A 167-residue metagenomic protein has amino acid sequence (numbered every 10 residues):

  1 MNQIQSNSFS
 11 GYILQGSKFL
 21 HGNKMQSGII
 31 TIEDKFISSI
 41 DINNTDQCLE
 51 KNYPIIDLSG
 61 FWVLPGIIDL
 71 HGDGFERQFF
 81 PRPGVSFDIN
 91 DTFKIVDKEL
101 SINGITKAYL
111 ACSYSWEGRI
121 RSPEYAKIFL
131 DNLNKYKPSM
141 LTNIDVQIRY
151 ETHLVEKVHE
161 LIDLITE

Functional and structural regions predicted by a protein language model:
M1-L49: N-terminal metal-binding scaffold of metallo-dependent hydrolase/deaminase domains
S8-S10, Y53, I105-T106, S139-N143: Short coil/turn connectors at secondary-structure junctions
L14, P54-I56, I68: Hydrophobic/aromatic beta-strand patches that form the interior of the parallel beta-sheet core in alpha/beta enzyme
S17, I30, K35, G60 (+3 more regions): Divalent metal-coordination and catalytic microenvironments
Q47-V63: Active-site metal-binding motif and surrounding structural segment of the metallo-beta-lactamase
L58-E124: Metal-associated gating/positioning segment near the N- to mid-region
S115-E167: Metal-coordinating catalytic core of metallo-dependent amide/deamination hydrolases
